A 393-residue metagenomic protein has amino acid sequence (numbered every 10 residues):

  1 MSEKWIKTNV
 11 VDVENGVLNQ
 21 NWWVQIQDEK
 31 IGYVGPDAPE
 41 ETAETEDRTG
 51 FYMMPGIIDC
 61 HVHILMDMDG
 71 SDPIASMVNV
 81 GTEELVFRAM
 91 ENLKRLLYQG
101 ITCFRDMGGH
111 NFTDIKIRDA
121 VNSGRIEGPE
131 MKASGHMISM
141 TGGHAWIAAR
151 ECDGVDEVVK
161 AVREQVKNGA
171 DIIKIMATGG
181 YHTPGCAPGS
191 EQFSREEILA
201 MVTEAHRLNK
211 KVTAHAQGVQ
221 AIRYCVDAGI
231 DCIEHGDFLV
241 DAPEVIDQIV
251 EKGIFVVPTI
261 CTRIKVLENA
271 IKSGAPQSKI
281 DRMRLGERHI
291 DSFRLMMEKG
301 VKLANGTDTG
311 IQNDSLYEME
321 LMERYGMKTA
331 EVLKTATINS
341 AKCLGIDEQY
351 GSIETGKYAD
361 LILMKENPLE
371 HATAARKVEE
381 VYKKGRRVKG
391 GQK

Functional and structural regions predicted by a protein language model:
M1-E40, F51-M53, E366-H371, R386-R387: N-terminal metal-binding scaffold of metallo-dependent hydrolase/deaminase domains
D12, I338, K342, T355-K393: C-terminal cap of metal-dependent C-N hydrolases
F51-S123, E196, A228: Metal-associated gating/positioning segment near the N- to mid-region
I74-F87, G143-K160, K211-T213: Active-site mouth loops of central-metabolism enzymes
R88-D114, G128-S139, A170-T183, K211 (+2 more regions): Divalent metal-dependent hydrolysis catalytic cores, especially in the metallo-beta-lactamase
G142-L199: Active-site gating/metal-coordination segments in enzymes
H182-E287, K299-A304, T309-G310, G326 (+1 more regions): Active-site core of metal-dependent hydrolases
R207, D281-N367: His/Asp/Glu-enriched, well-ordered alpha-helical/loop segment that forms or immediately abuts the divalent-metal
